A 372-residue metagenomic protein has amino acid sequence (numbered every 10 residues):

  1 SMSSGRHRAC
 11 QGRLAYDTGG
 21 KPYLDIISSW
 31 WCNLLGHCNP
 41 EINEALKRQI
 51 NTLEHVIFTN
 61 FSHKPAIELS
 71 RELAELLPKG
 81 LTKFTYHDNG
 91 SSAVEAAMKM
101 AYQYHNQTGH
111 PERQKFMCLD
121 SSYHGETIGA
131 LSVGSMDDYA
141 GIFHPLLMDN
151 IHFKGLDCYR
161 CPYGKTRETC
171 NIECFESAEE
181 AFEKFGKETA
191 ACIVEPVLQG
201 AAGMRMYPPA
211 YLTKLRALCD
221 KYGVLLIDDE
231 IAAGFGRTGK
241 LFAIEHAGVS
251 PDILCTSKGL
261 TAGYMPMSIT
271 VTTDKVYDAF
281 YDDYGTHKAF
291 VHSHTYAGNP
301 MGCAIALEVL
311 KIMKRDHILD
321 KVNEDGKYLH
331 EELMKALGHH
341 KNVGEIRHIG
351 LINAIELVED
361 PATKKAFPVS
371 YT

Functional and structural regions predicted by a protein language model:
S1-Y371: Conserved N-terminal phosphate-binding loop of PLP-dependent enzymes in the Aspartate aminotransferase
